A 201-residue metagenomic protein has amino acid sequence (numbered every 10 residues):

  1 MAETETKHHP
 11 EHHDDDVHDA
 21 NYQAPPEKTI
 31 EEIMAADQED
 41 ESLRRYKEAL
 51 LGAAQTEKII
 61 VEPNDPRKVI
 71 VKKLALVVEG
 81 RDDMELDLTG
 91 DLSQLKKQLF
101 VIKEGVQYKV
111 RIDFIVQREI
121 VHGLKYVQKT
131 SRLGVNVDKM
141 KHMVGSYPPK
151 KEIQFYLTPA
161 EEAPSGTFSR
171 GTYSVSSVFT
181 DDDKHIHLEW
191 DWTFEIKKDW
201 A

Functional and structural regions predicted by a protein language model:
M1-Q154, P159-T172, S176-A201: N-terminal onset of structured domains
